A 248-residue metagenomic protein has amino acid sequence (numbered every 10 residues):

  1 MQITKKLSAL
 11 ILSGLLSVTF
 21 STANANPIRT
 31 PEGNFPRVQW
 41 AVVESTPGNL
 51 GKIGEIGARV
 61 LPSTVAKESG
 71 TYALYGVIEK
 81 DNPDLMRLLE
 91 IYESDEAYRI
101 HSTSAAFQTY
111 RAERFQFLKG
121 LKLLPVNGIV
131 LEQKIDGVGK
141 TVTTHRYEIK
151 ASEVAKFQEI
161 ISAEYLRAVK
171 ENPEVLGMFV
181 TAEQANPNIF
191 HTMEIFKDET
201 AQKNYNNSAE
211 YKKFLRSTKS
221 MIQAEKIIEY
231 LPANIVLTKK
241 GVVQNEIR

Functional and structural regions predicted by a protein language model:
M1-I11: Bacterial N-terminal signal peptides that target proteins for export
A9-T19: Bacterial N-terminal signal peptides
A25-F35, Y75-D84, T109-E148, L176-I189 (+1 more regions): Glycine-rich beta-strand-turn "strand-cap" elements at beta-sheet edges
N26-I100, I161: Ordered, small/hydrophobic-rich secondary-structure cores
V43-G48, Y92-E93, E148-S152, F196-E199: Structural beta->alpha junctions
N49-T71, A106-T109, E153-L176, E210-F214: Short amphipathic alpha-helical segments
G51, E93-A105, A155, D198-S208: Short amphipathic alpha-helices within nucleic acid-binding modules
V138-D198, N204-Y205: Conserved small-residue-rich
